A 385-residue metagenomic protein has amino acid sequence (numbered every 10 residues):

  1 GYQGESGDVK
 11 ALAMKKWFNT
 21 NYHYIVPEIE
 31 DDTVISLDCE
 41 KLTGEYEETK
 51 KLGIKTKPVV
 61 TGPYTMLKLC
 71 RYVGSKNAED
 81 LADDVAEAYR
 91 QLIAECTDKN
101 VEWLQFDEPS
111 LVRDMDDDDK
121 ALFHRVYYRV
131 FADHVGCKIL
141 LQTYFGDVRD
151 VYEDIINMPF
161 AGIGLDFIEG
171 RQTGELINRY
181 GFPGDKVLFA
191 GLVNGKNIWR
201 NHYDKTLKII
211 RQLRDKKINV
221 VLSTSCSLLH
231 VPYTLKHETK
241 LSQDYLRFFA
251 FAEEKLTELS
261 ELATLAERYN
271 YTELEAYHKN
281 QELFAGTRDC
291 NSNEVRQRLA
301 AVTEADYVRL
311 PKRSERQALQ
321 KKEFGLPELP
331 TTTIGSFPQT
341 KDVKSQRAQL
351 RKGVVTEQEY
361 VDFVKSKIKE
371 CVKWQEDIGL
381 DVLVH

Functional and structural regions predicted by a protein language model:
G1-H385: Domain-level signal for soluble alpha/beta catalytic cores
